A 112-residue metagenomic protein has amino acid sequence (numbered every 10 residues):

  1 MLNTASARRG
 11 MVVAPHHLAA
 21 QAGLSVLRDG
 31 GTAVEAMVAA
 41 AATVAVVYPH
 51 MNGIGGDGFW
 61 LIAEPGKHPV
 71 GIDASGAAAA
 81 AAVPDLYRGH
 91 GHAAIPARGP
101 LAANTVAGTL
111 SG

Functional and structural regions predicted by a protein language model:
M1-Q21, S25, A33-G112: Noncatalytic scaffold domains of N-terminal-nucleophile
